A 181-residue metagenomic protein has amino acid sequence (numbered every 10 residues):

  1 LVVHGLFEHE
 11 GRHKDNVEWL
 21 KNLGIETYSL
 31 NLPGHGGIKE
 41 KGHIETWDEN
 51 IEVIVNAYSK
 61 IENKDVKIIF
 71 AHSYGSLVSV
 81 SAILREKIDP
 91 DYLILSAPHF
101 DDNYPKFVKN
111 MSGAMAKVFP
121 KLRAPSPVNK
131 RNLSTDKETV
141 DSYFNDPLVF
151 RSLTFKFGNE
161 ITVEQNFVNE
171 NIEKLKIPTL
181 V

Functional and structural regions predicted by a protein language model:
L1-G5: The conserved beta1-alpha1 loop
F7-E10, H35-E62, V66: Catalytic nucleophile-loop/oxyanion-hole region of alpha/beta-hydrolase and closely related hydrolase-like folds
E10, V17-E40: Conserved alpha/beta-hydrolase
F70-G75, S79: Gly/Ala-rich beta-loop-alpha elbow adjacent to hydrolase catalytic centers
V80, L84-F119: Flexible "cap/lid" loop of the alpha/beta hydrolase fold
N103-N145: Helix-rich cap/lid subdomain of alpha/beta-hydrolase
L153-N171: Active-site nucleophile elbow and catalytic-triad environment of alpha/beta-hydrolase enzymes
L175, L180-V181: Short beta-strand/loop motif that positions the catalytic acidic residue of the alpha/beta-hydrolase fold
